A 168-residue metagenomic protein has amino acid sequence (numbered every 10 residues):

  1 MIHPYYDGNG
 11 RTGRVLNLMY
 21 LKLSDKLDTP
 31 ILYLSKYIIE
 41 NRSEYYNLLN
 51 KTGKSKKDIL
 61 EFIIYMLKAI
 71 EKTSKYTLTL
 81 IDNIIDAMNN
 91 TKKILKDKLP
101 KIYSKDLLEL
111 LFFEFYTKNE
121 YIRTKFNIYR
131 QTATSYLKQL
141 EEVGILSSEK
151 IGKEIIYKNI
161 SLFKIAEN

Functional and structural regions predicted by a protein language model:
M1-I81: Phosphate/pyrophosphate-binding active-site loops
L78-L108: Short alpha-helical segments that sit at the start of domains
P100-K101, S148-N168: Short, cationic-aromatic polyanion-contact patches
L108, F113-F126: Short acidic, hydrophobic short linear motifs in intrinsically disordered regions
Q131: Key DNA-contact positions within bacterial/archaeal DNA-binding proteins
L137-K138: Short, hydrophobic-biased segments on the C-terminal half of alpha helices that form "recognition helices"
G144: Glycine-centered, phosphate/nucleic-acid-interacting loop/turn motifs that mediate DNA/RNA or nucleotide
